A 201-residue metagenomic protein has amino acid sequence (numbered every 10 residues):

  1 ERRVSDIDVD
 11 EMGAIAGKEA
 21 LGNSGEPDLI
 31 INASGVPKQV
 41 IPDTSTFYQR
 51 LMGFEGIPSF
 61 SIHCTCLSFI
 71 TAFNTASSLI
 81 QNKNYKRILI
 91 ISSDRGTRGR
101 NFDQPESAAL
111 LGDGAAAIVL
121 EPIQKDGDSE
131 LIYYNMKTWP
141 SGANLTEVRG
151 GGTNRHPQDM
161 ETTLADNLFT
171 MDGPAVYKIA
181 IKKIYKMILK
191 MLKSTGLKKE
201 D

Functional and structural regions predicted by a protein language model:
E1-I7, Q104-K178, K182, K186-L189: Condensing-enzyme catalytic core mediating Claisen C-C bond formation in acyl metabolism
R2-E11, G35-I88: Conserved catalytic cysteine-centered active-site region of acyl-thioester-dependent Claisen-condensing enzymes
A16-D28, K186-D201: Phosphate/pyrophosphate-binding loops at sites that engage ATP/ADP/AMP, CoA/4′-phosphopantetheine, polyphosphate
E26-A33, S59-S61, K86-S93, E130-Y134 (+1 more regions): Beta-strand segments within the central parallel beta-sheet cores of soluble alpha/beta enzyme folds
A33-K38, C64-L67, S92-T97, K137-W139: Acidic, glycine-rich active-site loops and adjacent beta-strand->loop/helix elements that engage anionic groups
I41-P42, R100-N101, A143: Short glycine-/acidic-enriched loop or helix-start segments at secondary-structure transitions that form or flank
Q81-A115: Flexible, glycine-rich active-site loops centered on histidine and acidic residues that chelate a metal or position
